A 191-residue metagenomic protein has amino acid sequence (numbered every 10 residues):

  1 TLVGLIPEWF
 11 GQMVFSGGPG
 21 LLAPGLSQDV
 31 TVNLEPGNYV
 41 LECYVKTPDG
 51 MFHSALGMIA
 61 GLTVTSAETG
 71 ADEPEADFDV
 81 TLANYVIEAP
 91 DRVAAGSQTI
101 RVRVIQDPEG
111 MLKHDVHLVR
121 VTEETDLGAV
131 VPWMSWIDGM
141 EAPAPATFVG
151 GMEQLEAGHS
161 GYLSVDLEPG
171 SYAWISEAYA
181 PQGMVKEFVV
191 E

Functional and structural regions predicted by a protein language model:
T1-V3, S97-I100, V104-W136: Contiguous segments within soluble domain cores/interaction surfaces
G4-A23, G139-E156: Extended, solvent-exposed segments with strong compositional bias
I6, E73, A89, V131 (+1 more regions): Intrinsic-disorder/low-complexity coil detector
W9, W133-W136, W174: A residue-identity detector for tryptophan
G17-V86, D91-A95, I100-V116, G150-E191: Extracellular/periplasmic metallocenter environments
